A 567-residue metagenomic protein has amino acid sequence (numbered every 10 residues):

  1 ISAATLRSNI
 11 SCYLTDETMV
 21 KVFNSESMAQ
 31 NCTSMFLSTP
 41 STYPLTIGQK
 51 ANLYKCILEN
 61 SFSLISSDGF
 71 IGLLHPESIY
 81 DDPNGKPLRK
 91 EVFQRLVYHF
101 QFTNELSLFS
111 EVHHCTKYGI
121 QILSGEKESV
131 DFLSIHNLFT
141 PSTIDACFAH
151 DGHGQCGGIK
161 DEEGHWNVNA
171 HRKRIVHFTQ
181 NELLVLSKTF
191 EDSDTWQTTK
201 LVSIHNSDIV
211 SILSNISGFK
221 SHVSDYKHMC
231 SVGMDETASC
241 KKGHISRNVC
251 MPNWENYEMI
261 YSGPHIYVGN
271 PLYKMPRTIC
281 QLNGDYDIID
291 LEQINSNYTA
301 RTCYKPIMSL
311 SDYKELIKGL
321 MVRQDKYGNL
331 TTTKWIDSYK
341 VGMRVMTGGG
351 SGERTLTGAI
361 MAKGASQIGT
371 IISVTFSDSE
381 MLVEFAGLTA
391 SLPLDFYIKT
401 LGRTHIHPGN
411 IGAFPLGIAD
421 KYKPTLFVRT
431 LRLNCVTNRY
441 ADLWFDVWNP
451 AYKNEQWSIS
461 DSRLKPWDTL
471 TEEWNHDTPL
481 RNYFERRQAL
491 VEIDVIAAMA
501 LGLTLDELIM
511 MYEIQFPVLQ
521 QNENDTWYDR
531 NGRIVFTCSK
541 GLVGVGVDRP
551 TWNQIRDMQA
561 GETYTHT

Functional and structural regions predicted by a protein language model:
I1-T567: S-adenosyl-L-methionine
